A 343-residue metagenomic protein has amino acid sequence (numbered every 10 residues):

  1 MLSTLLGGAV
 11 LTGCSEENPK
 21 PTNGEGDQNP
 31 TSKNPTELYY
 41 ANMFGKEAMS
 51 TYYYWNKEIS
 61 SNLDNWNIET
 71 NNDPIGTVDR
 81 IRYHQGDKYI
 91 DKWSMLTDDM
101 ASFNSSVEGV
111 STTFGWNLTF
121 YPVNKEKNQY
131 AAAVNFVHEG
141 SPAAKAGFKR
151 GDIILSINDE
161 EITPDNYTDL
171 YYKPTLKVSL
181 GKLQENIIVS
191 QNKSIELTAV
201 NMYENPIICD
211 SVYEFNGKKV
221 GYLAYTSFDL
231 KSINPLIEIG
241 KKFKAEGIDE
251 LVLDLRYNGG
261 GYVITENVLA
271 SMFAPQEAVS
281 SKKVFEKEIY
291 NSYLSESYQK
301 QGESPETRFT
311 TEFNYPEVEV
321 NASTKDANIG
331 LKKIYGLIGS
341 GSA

Functional and structural regions predicted by a protein language model:
V10-G13: C-terminal motif of bacterial Sec signal peptides marking the signal peptidase cleavage site
S15-L251, G259, T265, A274-F285: Flexible, low-complexity junctional segments that flank or bridge functional domains
N205, V263-K333: Gly/Ser/Thr-rich loop/hinge elements
R256-V263, S340-S342: Acidic, metal-coordinating catalytic cores used for nucleic-acid/nucleotide bond scission and strand-transfer chemistry
K333-A343: Long, well-ordered mid-to-C-terminal structural blocks that present hydrophobic/aromatic surfaces
